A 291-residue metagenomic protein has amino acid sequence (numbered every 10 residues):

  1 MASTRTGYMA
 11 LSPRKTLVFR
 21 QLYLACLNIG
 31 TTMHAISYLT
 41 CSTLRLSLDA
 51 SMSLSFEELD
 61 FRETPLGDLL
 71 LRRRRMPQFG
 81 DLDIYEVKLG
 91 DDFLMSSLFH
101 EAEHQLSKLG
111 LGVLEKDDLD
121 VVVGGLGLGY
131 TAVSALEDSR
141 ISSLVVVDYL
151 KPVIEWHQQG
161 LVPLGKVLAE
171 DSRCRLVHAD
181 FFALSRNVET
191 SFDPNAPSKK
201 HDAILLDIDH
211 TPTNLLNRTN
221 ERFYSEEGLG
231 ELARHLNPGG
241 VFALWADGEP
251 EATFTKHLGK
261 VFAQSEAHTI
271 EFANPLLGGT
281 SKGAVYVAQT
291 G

Functional and structural regions predicted by a protein language model:
S3-Y8, S12-R14, R20, S37 (+1 more regions): Low-acidity, Ser/Thr- and Arg-rich intrinsically disordered low-complexity segments
F19, A25-L27, H34-A35, C41 (+1 more regions): Intrinsically disordered, low-complexity segments enriched in serine/proline and basic residues
L48-G80: N-terminal auxiliary segments of SAM/dcSAM-dependent transferases
G80-G90, L94-H100: S-adenosyl-L-methionine
H100-H235, S265-E266, I270-E271, G279-T280 (+1 more regions): The AdoMet/dcAdoMet-binding core of the Class I SAM-like
H210-P212, D247-A252: Short "lid" loop at the C-terminus of a central beta-strand within the Rossmann-like core of SAM-dependent
G240-W245: Conserved beta-strand signature within the Rossmann-like core of class I S-adenosyl-L-methionine
P250-G291: Class I S-adenosyl-L-methionine
